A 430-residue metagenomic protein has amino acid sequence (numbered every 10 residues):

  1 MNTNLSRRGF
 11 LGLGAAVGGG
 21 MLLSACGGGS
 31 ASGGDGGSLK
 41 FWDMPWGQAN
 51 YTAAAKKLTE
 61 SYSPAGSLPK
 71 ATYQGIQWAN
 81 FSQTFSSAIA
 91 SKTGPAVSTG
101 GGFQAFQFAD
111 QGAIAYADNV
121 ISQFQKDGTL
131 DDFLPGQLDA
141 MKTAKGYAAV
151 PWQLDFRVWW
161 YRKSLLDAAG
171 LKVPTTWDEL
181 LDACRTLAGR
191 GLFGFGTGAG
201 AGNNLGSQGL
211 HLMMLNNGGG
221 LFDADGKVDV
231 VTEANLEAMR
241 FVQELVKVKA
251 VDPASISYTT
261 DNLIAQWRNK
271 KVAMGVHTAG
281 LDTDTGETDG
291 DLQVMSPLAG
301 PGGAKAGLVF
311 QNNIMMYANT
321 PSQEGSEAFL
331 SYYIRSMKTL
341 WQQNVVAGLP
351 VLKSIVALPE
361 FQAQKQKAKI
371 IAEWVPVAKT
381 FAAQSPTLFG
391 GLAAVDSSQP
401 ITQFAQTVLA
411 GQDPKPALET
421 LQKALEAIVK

Functional and structural regions predicted by a protein language model:
M1-Q107, Q111-A113, Q123-T129, P301 (+3 more regions): Conserved N-terminal structural module of periplasmic/extracytoplasmic solute-binding proteins
M44, L58-T59, S63, F106-Q107 (+1 more regions): Extracytoplasmic/periplasmic substrate-binding proteins
N50, A54, K247, S331-K353: Periplasmic-binding protein-like
G75-T84, F103, W177-L181, S255-A265: Short helix-initiation/N-cap motifs at beta->coil->alpha
G102-R157, G206, Q293-M295, K365 (+1 more regions): Hinge/lid segment of periplasmic solute-binding proteins
D118-F133, F195, A199-G202, N217-E237 (+4 more regions): Short, solvent-exposed loop/beta-turn-alpha elements that line the ligand-binding surface or hinge of extracytoplasmic
C184-L187, G226-S255: Glycine-centered hinge/linker elements that transmit conformational signals in sensory and ligand-binding systems
K369-K423: C-terminal capping/gating helix-and-loop segments adjacent to ligand/active sites or protein-protein/ligand interfaces
